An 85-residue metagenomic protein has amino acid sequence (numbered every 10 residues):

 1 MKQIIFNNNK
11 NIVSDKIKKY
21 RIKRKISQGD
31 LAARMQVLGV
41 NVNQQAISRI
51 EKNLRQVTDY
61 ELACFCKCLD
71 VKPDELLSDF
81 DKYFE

Functional and structural regions predicted by a protein language model:
M1-R24: A short, Lys/Arg-rich alpha-helix, primarily the initiator
K2-N7, D30, K67, D74-E85: Short, charged recognition helix plus adjacent turn of helix-turn-helix-like nucleic-acid-binding domains
V13, R24, V40, R55-T58: Flexible coil/turn residues that form the inter-helical turn or adjacent wing/linker of helix-turn-helix
K16, S27, T58-E61, K72: Residues that mark the N-terminal boundary/hinge immediately upstream of a DNA-recognition element
Y20, R34, I50, D79: Residues in the recognition helix of alpha-helical DNA-binding motifs
K25-R49: Short alpha-helical DNA-recognition segment
K52-C64: Short, basic-rich loop-to-helix N-cap that marks the start of a DNA-contacting helix
